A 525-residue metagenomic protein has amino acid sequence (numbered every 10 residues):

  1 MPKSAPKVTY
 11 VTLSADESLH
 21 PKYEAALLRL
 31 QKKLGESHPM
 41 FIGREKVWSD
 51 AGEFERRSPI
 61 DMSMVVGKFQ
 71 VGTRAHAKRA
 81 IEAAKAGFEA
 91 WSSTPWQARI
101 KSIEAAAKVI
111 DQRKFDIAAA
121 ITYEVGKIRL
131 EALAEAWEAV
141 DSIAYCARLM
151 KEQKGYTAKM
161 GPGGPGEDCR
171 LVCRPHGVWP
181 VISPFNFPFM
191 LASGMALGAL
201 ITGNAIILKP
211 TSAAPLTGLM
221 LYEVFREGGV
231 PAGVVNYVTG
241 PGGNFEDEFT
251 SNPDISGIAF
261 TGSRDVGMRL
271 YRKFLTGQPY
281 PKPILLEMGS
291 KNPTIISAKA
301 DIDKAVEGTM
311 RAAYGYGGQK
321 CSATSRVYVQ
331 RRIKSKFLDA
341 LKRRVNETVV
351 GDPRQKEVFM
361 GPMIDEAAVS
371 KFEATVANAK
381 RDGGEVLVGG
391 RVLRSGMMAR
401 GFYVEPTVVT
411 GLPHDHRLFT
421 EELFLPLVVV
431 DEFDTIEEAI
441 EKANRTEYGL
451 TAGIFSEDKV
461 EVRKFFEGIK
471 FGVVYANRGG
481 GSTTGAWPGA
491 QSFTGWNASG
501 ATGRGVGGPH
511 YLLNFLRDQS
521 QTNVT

Functional and structural regions predicted by a protein language model:
M1, M64-G67, S92-Q97, K114 (+6 more regions): Conserved C-terminal structural/oligomerization subdomain of aldehyde/semialdehyde dehydrogenase
M1-V65, R391: Hydrophobic face of amphipathic alpha-helices that form TPR/SEL1-like repeat modules and related alpha-solenoid
R57, D61-K154: Glycine-rich loop-to-alpha-helix module at the N-terminal edge of alpha/beta enzyme cores
S63, A84, R99, I121 (+9 more regions): Residue-level signal for inorganic ion chemistry
T122, E152-K304, E357, F433 (+1 more regions): Rossmann-like NAD(P) dinucleotide-binding subdomain of oxidoreductase/dehydrogenase enzymes
P165-D168, G390-M397, G480-S482: Short, solvent-exposed loop/turn elements at beta->coil junctions and helix N-caps that rim active or binding pockets
A205-I207, V386, V473: A short hydrophobic/small-residue beta-strand
V224, G229, S251, G257 (+6 more regions): ALDH superfamily catalytic-core signature
